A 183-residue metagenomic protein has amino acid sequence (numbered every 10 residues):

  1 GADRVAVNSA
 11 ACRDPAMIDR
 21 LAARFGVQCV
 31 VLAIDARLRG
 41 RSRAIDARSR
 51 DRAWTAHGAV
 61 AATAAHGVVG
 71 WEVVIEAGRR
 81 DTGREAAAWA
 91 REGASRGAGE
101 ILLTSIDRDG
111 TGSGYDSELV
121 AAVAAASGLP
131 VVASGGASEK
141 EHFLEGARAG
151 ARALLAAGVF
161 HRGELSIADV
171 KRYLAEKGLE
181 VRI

Functional and structural regions predicted by a protein language model:
G1-D3, A16-I18, E118-L154: Catalytic cores of alpha/beta
A2-L103, D107-R108: Conserved anion-binding
V7-A10, T104, D109, P130-S138 (+1 more regions): Glycine-rich beta-strand-to-loop/alpha-helix junction loops that act as flexible
P15-A22, A86-R91, S117-A121, F143 (+2 more regions): Generic structural signal for well-ordered alpha-helices, preferentially at hydrophobic/aromatic core positions
I18-F25, L144-I183: C-terminal helical cap(s) of enzyme catalytic domains, especially alpha/beta-barrels
C29-G40, L129-G136, H161-E164, V181-I183: Short, basic, helix/turn surface patches
L32, I101, V123, G146 (+1 more regions): Conserved, mostly hydrophobic/aromatic
G112-Y115: RNA substrate-recognition surfaces in RNA-acting enzymes
